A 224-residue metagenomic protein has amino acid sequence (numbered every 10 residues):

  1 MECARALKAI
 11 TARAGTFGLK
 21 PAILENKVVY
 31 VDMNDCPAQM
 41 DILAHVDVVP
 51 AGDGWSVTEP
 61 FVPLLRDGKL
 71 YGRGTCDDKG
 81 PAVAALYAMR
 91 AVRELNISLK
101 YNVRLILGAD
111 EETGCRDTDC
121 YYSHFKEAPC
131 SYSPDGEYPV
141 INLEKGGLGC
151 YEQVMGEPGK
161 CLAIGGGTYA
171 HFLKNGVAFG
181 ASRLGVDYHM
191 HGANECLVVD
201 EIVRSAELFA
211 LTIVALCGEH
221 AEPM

Functional and structural regions predicted by a protein language model:
M1-G52, L197-R204, A210: N-terminal helical capping/dimerization or prosegment-like subdomains of hydrolases acting on amide or phosphate bonds
F17, L95-L99, V154: Short helix-capping segments at alpha-helix termini
M33-A38, G146, H171-G176: A short, glycine/Asx- and small/polar-enriched loop/turn that sits immediately N-terminal to a beta-strand
Q39-N102, L107, V199-R204: Active-site metal-coordination/substrate-binding segment of hydrolases, especially metallo-dependent peptidases
D78-L143, C217, A221-M224: Acidic/histidine-rich catalytic neighborhood of metal-dependent amide-processing enzymes
R104, H191-M224: Structural helix-boundary/capping segments
L143-K145, G149-Q153: Acidic-enriched catalytic cores of C-N bond-cleaving enzymes acting on peptides and small amides
E157-E207: Zn-dependent metallopeptidase/amidohydrolase metal-coordination segment
